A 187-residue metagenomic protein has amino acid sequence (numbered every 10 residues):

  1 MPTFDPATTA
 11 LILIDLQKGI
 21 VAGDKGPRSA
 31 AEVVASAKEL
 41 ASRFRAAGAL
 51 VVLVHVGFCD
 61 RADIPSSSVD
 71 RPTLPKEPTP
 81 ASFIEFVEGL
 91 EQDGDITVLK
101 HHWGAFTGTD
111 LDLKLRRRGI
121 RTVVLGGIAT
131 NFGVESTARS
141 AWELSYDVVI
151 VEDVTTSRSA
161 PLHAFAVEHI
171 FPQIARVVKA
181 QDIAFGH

Functional and structural regions predicted by a protein language model:
M1-D93, G186-H187: Active-site acidic carboxylates
A46-A49, G119, S145: Glycine-centered short loops/turns at secondary-structure junctions
A81-I128: Internal catalytic-core helix/loop-beta-alpha segment that presents or stabilizes conserved functional determinants
V124-I128, D147-A160: A short glycine-rich beta-strand->turn/loop micro-motif centered on a GG-aromatic cluster
V134-L144: Short Gly/Thr/Asp-enriched flexible loops that form oxyanion-binding sites at enzyme active sites
A160-F171: Active-site-proximal loop->helix
I174-H187: A charged, well-structured terminal subsegment
